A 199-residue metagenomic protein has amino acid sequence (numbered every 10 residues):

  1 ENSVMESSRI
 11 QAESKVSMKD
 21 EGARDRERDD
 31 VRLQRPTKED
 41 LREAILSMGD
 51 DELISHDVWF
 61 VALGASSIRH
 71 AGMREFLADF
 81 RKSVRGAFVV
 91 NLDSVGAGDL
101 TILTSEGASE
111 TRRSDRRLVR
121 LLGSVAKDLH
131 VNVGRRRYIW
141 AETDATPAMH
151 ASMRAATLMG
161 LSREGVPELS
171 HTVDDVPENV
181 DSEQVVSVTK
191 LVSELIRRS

Functional and structural regions predicted by a protein language model:
E1-R113, R137, A141, A145: Acidic/histidine-rich catalytic neighborhood of metal-dependent amide-processing enzymes
L100-S199: Active-site-adjacent substrate-binding region of metalloamidase/peptidase-like peptide-processing proteins
